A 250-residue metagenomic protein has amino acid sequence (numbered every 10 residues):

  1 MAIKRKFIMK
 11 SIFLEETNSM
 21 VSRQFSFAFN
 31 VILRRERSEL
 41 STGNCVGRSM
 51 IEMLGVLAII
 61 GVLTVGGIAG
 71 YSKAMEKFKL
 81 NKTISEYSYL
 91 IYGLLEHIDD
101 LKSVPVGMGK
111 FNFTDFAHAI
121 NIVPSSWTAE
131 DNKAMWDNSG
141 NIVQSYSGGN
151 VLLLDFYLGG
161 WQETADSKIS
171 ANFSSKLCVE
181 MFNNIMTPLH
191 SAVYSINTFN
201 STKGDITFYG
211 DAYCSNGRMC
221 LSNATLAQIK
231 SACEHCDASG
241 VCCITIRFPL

Functional and structural regions predicted by a protein language model:
M1, F27-N30, H118, S191 (+1 more regions): Residue-level detector of intrinsically disordered, flexible termini and proteolytic processing junctions
M1-V46: N-terminal leader/signal peptides at the extreme start of proteins
F27-V31, S41-T42, E96-K110, V143-G148 (+2 more regions): Extended alpha-helical regions
S41-M75, T83: N-terminal single-pass transmembrane signal-anchor helix
A69-P105: Membrane-proximal N-terminal amphipathic helix
N81, Y89, M108, F199-G204: Residue-level signal for alpha-helical context at structural boundaries
L94-T128: Short, glycine/small-hydrophobic-rich surface segments
S126-L250: Intrinsically disordered, low-complexity regions enriched in Pro/Ser/Thr/Gly and acidic residues
